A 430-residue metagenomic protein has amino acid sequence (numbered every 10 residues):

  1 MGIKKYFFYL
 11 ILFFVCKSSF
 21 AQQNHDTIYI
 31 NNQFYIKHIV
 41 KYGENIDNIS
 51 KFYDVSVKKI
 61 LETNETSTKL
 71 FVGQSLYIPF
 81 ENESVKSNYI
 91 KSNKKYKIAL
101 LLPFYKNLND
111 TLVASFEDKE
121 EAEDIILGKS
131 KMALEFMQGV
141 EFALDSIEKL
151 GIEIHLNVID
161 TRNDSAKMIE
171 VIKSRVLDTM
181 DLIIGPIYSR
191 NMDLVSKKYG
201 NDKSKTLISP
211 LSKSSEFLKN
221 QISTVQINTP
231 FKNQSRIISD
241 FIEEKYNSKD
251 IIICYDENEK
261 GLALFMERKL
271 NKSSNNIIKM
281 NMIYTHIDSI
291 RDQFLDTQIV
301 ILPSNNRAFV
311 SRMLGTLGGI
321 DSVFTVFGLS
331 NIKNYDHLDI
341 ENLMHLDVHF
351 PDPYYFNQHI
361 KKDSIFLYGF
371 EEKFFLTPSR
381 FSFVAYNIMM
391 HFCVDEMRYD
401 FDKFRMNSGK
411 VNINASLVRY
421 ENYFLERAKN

Functional and structural regions predicted by a protein language model:
M1-Y29, R419-N430: Bacterial Sec-dependent N-terminal signal peptides
Q23-S56: Primarily a LysM-type cell-wall glycan-binding module
N107-K131: A solvent-exposed, charged loop/short amphipathic helix patch at secondary-structure junctions
I154-S174, S235, I283-F294: Structural motif
T179-Y188, I208-P210, D250-D256, L295-M313 (+2 more regions): Periplasmic-binding protein-like
I184-G185, R190-N247, I251-C254, K260-M266: Extracytoplasmic ligand/sensor domains, especially the bilobed periplasmic-binding protein
L314-V384: Extracellular/periplasmic periplasmic-binding protein-like sensory domains
F375-N430: Segments of small-molecule ligand-sensing domains
